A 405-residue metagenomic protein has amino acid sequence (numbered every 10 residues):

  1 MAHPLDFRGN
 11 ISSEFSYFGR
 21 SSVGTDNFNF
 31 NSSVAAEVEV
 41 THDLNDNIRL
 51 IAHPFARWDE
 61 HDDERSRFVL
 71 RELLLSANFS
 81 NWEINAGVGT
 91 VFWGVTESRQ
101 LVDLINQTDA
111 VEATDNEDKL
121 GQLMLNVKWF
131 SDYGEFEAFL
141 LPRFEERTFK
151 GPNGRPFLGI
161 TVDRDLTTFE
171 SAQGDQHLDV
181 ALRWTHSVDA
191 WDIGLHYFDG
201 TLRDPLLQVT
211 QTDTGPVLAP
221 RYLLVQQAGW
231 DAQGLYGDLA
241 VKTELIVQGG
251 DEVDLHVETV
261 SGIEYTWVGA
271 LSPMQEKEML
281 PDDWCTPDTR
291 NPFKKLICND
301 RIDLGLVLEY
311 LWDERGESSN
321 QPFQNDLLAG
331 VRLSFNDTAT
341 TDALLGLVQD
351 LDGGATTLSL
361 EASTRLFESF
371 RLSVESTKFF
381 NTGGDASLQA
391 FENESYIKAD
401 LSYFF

Functional and structural regions predicted by a protein language model:
L5, D46-L50, N81-I84, Y133-F136 (+6 more regions): Repeated loop/turn-to-beta-strand initiation elements of outer-membrane beta-barrel proteins
L5, V40-H42, S76-F79, V88 (+12 more regions): Residue-level signature of outer-membrane beta-barrel architecture
G9-I11, A52, I84-A86, V127 (+10 more regions): Membrane-embedded beta-strand positions of outer-membrane beta-barrel proteins
I11-S21, R49-D59, R71, T108 (+4 more regions): Transmembrane beta-strand segments that form the barrel wall of outer-membrane beta-barrel proteins
D26-V34, S66-R71, S80, K119-L123 (+8 more regions): Residues that define the transmembrane beta-barrel architecture of outer-membrane proteins
T41-P156, D189, V307, T377 (+1 more regions): Outer membrane beta-barrel
V127, I263, A270, F391-F405: Outer-membrane beta-barrel "beta-signal"
Y236-Q349: Detector for outer-membrane/organellar transmembrane beta-barrel domains, recognizing the amphipathic beta-strand
